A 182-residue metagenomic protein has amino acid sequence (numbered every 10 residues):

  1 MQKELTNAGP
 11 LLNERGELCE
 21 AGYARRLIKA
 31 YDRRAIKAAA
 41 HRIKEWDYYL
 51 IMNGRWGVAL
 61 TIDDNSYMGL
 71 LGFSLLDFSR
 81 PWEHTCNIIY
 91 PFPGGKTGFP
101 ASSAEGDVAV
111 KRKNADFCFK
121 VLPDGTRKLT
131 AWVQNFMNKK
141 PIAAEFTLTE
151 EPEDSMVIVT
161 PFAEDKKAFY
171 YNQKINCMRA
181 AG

Functional and structural regions predicted by a protein language model:
M1-G182: Targeting-peptide/extracellular-domain and disordered-appendage signature
